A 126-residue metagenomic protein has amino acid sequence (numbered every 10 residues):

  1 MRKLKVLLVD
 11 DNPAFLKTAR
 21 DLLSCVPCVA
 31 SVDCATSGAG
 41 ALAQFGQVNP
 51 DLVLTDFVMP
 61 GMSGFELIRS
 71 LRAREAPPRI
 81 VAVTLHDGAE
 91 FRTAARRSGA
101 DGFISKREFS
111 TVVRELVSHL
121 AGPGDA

Functional and structural regions predicted by a protein language model:
D10, D56, T84: Active-site residues of response regulator receiver
P13-D33: Two-component/phosphorelay signaling modules centered on CheY-like receiver
S37-G40, S63-E66: Acidic catalytic/metal-coordinating carboxylates
V48-L54: Active-site beta3 strand of CheY-like receiver
M59: Receiver (REC) domain active-site loop signature in two-component systems and cognate sites in sensor histidine kinases
F65-A76: Short amphipathic alpha-helix used as the core "switch/output" element in two-component signaling
P77-G88: A short, hydrophobic beta-strand element within the central beta-sheet of small alpha/beta folds
D87-I104, E108, R114: Alpha4 helix (beta4-alpha4-beta5 surface) of REC/receiver domains from two-component response regulators
